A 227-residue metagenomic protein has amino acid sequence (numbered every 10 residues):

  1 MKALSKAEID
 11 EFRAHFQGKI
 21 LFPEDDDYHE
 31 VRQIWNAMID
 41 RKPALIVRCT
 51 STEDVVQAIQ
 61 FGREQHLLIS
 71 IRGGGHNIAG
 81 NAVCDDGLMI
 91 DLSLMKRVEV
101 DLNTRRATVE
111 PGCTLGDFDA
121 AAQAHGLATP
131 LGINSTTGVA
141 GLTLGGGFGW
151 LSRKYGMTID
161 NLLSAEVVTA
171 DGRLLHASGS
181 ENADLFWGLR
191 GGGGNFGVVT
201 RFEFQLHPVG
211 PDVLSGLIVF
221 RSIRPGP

Functional and structural regions predicted by a protein language model:
M1-F148, R153-K154, N161, F196 (+2 more regions): N-terminal accessory segments
F22, A128, A165-E166, A170-P227: C-terminal cap/substrate-recognition region of VAO/PCMH-type FAD-linked oxidoreductases
